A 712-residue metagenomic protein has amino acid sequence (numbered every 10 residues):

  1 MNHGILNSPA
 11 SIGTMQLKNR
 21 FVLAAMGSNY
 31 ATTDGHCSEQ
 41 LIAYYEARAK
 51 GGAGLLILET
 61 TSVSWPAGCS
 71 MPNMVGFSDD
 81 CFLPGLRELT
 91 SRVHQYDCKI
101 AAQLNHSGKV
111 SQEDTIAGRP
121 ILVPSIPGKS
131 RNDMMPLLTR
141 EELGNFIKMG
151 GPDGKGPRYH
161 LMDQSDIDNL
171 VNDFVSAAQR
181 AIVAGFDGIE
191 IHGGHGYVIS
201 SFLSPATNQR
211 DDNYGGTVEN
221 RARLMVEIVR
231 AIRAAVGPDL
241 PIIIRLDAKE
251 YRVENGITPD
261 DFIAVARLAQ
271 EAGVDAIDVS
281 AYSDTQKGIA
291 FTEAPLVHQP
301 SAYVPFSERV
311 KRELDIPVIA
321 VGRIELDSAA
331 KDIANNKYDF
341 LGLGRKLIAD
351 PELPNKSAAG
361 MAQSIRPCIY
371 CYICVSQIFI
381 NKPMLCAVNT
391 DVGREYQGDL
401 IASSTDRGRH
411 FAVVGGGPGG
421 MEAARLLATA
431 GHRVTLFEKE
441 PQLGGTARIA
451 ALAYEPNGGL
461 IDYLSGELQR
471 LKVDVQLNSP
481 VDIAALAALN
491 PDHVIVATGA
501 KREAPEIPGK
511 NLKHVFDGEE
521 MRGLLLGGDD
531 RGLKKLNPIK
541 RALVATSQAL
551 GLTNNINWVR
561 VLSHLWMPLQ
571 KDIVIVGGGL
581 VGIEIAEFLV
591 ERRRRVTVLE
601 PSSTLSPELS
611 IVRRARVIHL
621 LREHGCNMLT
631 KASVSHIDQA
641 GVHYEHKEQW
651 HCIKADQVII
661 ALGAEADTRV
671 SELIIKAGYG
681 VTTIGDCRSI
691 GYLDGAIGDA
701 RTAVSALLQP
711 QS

Functional and structural regions predicted by a protein language model:
M1-V414, P418, E422-T429, V434 (+2 more regions): Flavin-dependent oxidoreductase catalytic cores
I277, R409-N478, E503, K510 (+2 more regions): Beta1-alpha1 glycine-rich phosphate/pyrophosphate-binding loop at the start of Rossmann-like nucleotide-binding domains
T285, I348-D350, Q442-G444, G523-L524 (+2 more regions): Short gly/pro/ser/thr-enriched loop/turn and capping motifs at secondary-structure boundaries
V375, A664-T682, S689-G691: FAD-binding beta-loop-beta segment adjacent to the flavin cofactor pocket
G458-A504, K510-M521, L526-K571, I583 (+1 more regions): A Rossmann-like FAD-binding core segment of flavoenzymes
G582-F588, L609-S610, I684-S712: A conserved FAD-binding loop/helix module that cradles the flavin
